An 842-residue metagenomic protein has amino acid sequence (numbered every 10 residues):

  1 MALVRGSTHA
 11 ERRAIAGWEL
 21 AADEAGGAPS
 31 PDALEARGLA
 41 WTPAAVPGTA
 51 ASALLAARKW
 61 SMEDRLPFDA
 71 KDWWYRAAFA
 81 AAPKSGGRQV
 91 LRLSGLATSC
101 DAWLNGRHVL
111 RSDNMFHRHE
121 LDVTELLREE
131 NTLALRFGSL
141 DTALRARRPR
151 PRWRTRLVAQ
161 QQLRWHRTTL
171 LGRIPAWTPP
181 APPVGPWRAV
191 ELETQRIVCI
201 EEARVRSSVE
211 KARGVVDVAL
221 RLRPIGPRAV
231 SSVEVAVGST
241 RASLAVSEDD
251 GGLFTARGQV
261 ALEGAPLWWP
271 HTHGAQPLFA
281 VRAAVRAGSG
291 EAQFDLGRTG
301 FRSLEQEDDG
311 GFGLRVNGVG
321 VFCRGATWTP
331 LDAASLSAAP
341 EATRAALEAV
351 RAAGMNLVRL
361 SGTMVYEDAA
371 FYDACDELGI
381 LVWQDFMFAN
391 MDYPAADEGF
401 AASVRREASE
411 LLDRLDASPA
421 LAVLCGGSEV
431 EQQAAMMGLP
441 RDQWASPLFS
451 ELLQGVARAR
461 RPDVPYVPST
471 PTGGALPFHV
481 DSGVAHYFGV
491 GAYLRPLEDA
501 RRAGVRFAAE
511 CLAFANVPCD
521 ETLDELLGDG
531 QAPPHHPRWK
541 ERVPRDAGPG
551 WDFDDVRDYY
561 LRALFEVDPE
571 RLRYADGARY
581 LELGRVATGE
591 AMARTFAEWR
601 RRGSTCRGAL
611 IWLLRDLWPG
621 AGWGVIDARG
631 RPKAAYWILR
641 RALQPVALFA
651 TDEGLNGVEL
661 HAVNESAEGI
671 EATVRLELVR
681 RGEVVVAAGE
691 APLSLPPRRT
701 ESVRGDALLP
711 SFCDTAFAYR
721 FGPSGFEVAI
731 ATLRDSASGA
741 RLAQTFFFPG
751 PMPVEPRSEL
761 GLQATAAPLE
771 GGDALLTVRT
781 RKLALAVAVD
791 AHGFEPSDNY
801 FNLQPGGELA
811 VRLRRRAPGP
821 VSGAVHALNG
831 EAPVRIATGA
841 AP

Functional and structural regions predicted by a protein language model:
M1-V358, R601-R602, C606, R631 (+1 more regions): Secreted/periplasmic carbohydrate-active enzymes, especially glycoside hydrolases
A22, G185, L424, A457-R458 (+1 more regions): Substrate-binding clefts and catalytic carboxylate motifs of secreted carbohydrate-active enzymes
K71, P182, A342, S403-E407 (+4 more regions): Soluble or luminal CAZymes and related metallo-dependent hydrolases
T98-C100, T142-A143, E307, P330-L331 (+10 more regions): Flexible loop/turn segments at secondary-structure boundaries
E120-L121, R156-L157, P180, Q306-P477 (+1 more regions): Active-site mouth of glycoside hydrolases
P149-R152, G438-Q443, D481-V484, L523-L526 (+1 more regions): Short secondary-structure boundary/capping segments
V467-D499: Short, surface-exposed recognition loops and adjoining beta-strand edges that mediate ligand/DNA contacts, enriched
